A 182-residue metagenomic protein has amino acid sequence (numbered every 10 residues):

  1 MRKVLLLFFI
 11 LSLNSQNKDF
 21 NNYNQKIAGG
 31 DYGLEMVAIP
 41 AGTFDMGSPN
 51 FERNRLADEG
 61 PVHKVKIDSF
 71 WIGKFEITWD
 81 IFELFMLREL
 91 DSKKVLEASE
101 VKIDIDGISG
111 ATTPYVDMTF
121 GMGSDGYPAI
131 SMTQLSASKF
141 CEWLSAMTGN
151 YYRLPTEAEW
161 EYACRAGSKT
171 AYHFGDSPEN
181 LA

Functional and structural regions predicted by a protein language model:
K3-S12: Sec-dependent N-terminal signal peptides
K18-A38: GGW-centered surface loops in extracellular recognition modules
D31-Y32, G60-V62: Glycine-centered tight beta-turn/hairpin loop motif at sheet-sheet or coil-to-beta transitions
M36, V62-K64, S69: Well-ordered beta-strand positions in beta-sheet-rich domains
T43, S48-N54, K66-F174, E179: Active-site microenvironments of metalloenzymes and redox enzymes
N54-G60: C-terminal, low-complexity/hydrophilic appendages and adjacent surface loops of extracellular/periplasmic anionic
A182: Active-site Gly/Thr loop motif
